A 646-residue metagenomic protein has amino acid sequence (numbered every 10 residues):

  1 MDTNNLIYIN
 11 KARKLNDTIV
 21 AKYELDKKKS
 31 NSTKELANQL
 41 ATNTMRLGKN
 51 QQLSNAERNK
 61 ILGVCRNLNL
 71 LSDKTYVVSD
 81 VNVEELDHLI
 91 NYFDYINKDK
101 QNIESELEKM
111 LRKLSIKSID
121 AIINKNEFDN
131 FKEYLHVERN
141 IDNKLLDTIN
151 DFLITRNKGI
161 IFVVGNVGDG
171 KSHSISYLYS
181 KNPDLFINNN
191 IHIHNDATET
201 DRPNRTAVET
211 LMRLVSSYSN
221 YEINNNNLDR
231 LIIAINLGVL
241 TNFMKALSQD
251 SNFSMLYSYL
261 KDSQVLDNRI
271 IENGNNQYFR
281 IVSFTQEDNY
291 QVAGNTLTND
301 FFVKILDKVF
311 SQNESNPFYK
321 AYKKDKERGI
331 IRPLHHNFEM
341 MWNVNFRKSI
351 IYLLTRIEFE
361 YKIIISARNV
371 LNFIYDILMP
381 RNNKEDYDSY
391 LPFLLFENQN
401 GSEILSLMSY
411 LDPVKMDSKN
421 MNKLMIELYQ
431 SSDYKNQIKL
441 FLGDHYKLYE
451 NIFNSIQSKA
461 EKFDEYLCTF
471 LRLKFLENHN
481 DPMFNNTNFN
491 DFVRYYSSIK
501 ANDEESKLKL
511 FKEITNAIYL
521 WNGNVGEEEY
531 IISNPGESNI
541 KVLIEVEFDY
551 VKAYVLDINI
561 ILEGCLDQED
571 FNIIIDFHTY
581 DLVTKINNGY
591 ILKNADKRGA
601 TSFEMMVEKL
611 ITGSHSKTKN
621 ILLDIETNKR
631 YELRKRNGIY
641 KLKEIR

Functional and structural regions predicted by a protein language model:
D2-F93: Long, low-complexity or tandemly repetitive, helically biased scaffold regions used for multimeric assembly/adhesion
D120-F152: N-terminal pre-Walker A segment at the start of P-loop NTPase domains
T155-S174: Walker A/P-loop nucleotide-binding motif
H173-I187: P-loop NTPase Walker A phosphate-binding motif
N188-L237, N242: Conserved nucleotide-sensing/catalytic segment adjacent to the nucleotide-binding pocket in NTP-handling enzymes
K261-K323: Conserved small helical "lid"/interfacial subdomain of P-loop NTPases
T298-N539: Extended alpha-helical coiled-coil/bundle linker/stalk regions that scaffold oligomerization and domain organization
I438, L442, L448-R646: Long C-terminal appendages of very large multidomain proteins
